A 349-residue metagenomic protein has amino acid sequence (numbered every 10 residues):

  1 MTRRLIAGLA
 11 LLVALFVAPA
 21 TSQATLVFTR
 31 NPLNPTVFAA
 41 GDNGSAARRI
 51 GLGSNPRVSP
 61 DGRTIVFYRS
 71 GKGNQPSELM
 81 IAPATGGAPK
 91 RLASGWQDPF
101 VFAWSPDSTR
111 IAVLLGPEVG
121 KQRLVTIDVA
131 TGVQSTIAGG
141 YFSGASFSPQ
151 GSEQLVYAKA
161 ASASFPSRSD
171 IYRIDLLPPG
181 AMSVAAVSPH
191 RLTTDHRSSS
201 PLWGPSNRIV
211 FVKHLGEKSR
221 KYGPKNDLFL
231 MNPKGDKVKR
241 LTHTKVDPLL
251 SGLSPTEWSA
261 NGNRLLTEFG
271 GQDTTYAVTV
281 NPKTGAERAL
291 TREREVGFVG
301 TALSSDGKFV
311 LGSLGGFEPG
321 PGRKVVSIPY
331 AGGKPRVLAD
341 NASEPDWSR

Functional and structural regions predicted by a protein language model:
M1-L9: Bacterial N-terminal signal peptides that target proteins for export
G8-V17: Bacterial N-terminal signal peptides
A20-R349: Sequence signature of WD/YWTD-type beta-propeller architectures
